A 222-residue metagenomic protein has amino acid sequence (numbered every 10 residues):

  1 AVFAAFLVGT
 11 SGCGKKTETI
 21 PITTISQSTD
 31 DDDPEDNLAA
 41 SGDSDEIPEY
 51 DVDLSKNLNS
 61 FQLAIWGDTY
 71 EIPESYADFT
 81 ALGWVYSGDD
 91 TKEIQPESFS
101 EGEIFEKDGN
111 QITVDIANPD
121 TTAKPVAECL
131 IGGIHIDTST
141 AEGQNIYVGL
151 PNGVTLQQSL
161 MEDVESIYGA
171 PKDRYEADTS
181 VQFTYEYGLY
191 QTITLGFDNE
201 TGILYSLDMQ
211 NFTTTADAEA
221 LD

Functional and structural regions predicted by a protein language model:
A1-L7: Bacterial N-terminal signal peptides
V8-G12: C-terminal motif of bacterial Sec signal peptides marking the signal peptidase cleavage site
K15-W84: N-terminal, intrinsically disordered, polar/charged segments of Gram-positive cell-envelope systems that serve as
P48, D78-P125, S159-D222: A cross-family detector of function-defining hotspots
L54-I65, I136-L150: Acidic/histidine-rich, surface-exposed loop or edge segments in extracytoplasmic proteins
Q62-D68, V148-V154, S180-T184, T192-I193: Short, recurring structural edge motifs at helix starts
P73, Q144-Y168: Secreted/surface-exposed cysteine- and glycine-rich disulfide frameworks
P125-V126, L130-G133, G143-N145, G153 (+1 more regions): A motif-centric signal for short, conserved binding hotspots located in accessible loops or intrinsically disordered
